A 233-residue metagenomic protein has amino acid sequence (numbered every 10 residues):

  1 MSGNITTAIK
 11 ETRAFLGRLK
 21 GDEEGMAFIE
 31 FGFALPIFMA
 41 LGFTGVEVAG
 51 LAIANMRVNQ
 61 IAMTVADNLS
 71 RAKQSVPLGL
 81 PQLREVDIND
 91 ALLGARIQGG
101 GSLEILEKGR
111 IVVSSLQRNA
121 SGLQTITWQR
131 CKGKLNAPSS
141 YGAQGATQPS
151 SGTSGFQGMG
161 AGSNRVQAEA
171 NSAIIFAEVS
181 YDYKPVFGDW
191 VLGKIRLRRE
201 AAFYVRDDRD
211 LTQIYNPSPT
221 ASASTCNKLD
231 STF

Functional and structural regions predicted by a protein language model:
S2-I97, S114: Alpha-helical assembly-interface signal, strongest on the long, hydrophobic N-terminal helix that forms
R96, E107-R198, A202-V205, Q213-T220 (+1 more regions): Intrinsically disordered, low-complexity regions enriched in Pro/Ser/Thr/Gly and acidic residues
S102-L106: Amphipathic, coiled-coil-like alpha-helical scaffolding segments used for oligomerization/assembly
